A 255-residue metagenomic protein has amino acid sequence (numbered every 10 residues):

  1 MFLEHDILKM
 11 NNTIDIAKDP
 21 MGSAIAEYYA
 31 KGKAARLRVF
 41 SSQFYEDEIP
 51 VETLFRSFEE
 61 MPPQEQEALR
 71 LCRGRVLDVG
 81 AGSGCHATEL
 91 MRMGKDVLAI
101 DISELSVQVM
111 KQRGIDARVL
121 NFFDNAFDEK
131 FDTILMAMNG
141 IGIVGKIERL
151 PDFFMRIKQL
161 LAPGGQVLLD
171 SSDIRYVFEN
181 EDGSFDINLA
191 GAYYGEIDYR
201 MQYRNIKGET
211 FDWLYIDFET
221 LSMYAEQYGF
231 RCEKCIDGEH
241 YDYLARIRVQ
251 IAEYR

Functional and structural regions predicted by a protein language model:
M1-R38: N-terminal auxiliary segments of SAM/dcSAM-dependent transferases
E27, A162-M223: SAM-dependent methyltransferase
F55-R75: Conserved alpha-helix/loop element of class I SAM-dependent methyltransferases that forms part of the SAM/SAH-binding
S83: Conserved SAM/SAH-binding loop
S103-E104: Conserved SAM/SAH-binding beta-strand->alpha-helix loop
G114-D124: Conserved SAM-binding strand-loop segment of SAM-dependent methyltransferases
F131-P151: A short SAM/SAH-binding and catalytic strip from SAM-dependent methyltransferases
P151-P163: A short glycine-rich, Lys/Arg-flanked "PGG" loop and its adjoining helix->strand segment in the class I
